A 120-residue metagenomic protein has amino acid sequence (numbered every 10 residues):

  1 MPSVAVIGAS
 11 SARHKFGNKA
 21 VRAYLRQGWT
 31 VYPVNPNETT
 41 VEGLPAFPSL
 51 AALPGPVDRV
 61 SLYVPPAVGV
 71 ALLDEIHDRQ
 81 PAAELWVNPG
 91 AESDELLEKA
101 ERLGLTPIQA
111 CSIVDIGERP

Functional and structural regions predicted by a protein language model:
P2, W29, R79-E84, L103-L105: A short helix->loop->beta-strand "cap" motif at the edges of active sites that frequently abuts
A5, S10, H14, R22-E42: NAD(P)-binding Rossmann-fold cofactor-contacting core
K19-A20, A71-I76, L96-K99: A short acidic, amphipathic alpha-helical/loop segment
V41-L44, D58, D94-E98, I116-P120: Short, charged, surface-exposed secondary-structure boundary motifs
L50, V57-A91: Mid-chain, well-packed structural core segment of small domains
P89-G117: Rossmann-fold NAD(P)-binding glycine/threonine-rich loop
